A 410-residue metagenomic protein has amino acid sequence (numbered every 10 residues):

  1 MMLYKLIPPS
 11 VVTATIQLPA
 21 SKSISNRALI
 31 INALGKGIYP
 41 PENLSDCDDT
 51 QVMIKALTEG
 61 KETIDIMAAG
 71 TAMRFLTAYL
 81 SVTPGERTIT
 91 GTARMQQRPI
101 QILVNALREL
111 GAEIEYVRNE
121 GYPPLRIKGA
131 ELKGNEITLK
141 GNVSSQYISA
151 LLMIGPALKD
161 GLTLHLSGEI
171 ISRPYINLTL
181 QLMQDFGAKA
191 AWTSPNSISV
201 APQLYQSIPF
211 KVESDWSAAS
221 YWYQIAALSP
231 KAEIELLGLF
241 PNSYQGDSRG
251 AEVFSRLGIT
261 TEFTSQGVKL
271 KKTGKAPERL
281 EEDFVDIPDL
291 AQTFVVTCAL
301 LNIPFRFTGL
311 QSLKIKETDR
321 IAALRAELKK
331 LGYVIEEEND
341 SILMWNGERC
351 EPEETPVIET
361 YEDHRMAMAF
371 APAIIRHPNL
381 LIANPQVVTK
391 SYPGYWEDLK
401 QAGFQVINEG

Functional and structural regions predicted by a protein language model:
M1-G410: Short, structured segments at the rim of ligand-binding sites
